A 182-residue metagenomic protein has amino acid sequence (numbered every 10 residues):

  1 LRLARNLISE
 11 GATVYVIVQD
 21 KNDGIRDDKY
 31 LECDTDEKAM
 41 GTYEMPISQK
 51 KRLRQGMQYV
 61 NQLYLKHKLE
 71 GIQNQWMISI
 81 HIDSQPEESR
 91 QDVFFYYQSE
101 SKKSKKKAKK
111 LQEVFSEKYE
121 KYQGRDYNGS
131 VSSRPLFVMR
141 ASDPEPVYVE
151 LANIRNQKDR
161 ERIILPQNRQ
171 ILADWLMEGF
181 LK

Functional and structural regions predicted by a protein language model:
L1-A4, L53-M57, N61, D92 (+4 more regions): Extracytoplasmic/secreted envelope proteins and their assembly/folding machinery, especially bacterial periplasmic
L1-S89, Y97: Catalytic-core regions of hydrolytic enzymes
A4-A12, N61-K68, Q112-K121, N168 (+1 more regions): Sec-exported extracytoplasmic/periplasmic mature domains
D36-P46, L65, S99-K103, P144-D159: Short, Lys/Arg-enriched charge-dense amphipathic segments
Q75-M77, D92, P144-P146: Extracellular structured ligand-interaction cores
D83-P86, Y96-Y97, K121-K182: Active-site-adjacent mobile loop/cap segments within catalytic or ligand-binding domains
D83-V114: A short, glycine/acidic-enriched catalytic loop
